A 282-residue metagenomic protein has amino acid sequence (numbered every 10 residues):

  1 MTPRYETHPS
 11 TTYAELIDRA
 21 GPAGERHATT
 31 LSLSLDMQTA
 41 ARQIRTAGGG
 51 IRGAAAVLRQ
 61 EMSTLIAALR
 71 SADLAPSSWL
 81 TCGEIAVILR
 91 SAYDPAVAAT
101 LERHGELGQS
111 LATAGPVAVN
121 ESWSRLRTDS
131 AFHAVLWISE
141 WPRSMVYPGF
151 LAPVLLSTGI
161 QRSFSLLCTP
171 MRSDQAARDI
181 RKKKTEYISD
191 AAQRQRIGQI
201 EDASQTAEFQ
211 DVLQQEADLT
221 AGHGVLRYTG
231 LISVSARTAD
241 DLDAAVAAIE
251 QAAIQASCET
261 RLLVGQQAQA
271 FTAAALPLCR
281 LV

Functional and structural regions predicted by a protein language model:
M1-V282: Extended, folded cores of ATP/NTP-driven motor/assembly subunits in large transport and secretion machines
